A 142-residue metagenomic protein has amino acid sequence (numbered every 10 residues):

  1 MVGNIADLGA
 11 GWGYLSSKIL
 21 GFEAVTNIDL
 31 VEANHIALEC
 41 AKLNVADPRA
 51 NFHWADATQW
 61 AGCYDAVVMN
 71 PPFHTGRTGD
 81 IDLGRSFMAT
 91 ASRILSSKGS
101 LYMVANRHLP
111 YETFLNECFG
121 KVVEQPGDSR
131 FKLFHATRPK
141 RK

Functional and structural regions predicted by a protein language model:
M1-M69: Conserved SAM/SAH cofactor-binding pocket of Class I
E32-N34, L83, N106-R107: Short beta->alpha hinge that forms the Motif I/post-I loop of the SAM-binding pocket
V68-T78: A short SAM/SAH-binding and catalytic strip from SAM-dependent methyltransferases
R85-S97: A short glycine-rich, Lys/Arg-flanked "PGG" loop and its adjoining helix->strand segment in the class I
K98-A105: Conserved beta-strand signature within the Rossmann-like core of class I S-adenosyl-L-methionine
N106-F119: Conserved class I S-adenosyl-L-methionine
L109, K121-V123, R141-K142: Extended, charge-rich intrinsically disordered regulatory tails
G127-K142: Core SAM-dependent methyltransferase catalytic element
